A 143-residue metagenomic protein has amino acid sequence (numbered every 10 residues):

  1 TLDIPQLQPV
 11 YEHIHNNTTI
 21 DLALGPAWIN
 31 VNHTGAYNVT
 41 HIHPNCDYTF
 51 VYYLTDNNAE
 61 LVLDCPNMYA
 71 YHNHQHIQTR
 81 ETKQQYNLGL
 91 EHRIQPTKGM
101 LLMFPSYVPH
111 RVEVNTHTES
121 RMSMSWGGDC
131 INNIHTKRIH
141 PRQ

Functional and structural regions predicted by a protein language model:
T1-I20, W28-N30, Y37, I139-R142: Non-heme Fe(II)/2-oxoglutarate
D21, T116-T118: A short beta-turn/loop motif at secondary-structure boundaries
N30-M103, E113, S120, C130-R142: Catalytic core of non-heme Fe(II) oxygenases with the double-stranded beta-helix
M122-M124: Extracytoplasmic/periplasmic beta-strand context in beta-sandwich domains, especially the cupredoxin/COX2 CuA-binding
G127: An acidic/histidine-cluster motif and surrounding catalytic segment that typifies divalent-metal-assisted enzyme active
